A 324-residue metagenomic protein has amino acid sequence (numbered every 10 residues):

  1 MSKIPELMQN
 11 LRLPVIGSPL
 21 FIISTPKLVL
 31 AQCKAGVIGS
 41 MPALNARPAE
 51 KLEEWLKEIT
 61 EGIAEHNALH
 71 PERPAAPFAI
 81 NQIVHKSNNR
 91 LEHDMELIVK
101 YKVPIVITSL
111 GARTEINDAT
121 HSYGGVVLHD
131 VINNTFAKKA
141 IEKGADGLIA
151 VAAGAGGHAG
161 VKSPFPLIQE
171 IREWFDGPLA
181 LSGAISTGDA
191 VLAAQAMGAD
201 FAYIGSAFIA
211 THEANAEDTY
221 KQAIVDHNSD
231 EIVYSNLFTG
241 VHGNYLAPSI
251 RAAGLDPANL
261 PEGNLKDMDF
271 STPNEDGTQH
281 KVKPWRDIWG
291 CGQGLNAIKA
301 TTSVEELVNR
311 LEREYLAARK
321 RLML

Functional and structural regions predicted by a protein language model:
M1-P178: Active-site entrance/lid segments in N-terminal catalytic domains of soluble metabolic enzymes
I23, I185-S186: Residue-level detector of alpha-helix initiation sites
P164-D176, A180, S186-L324: Conserved active-site-proximal phosphate/metal-binding subdomains
